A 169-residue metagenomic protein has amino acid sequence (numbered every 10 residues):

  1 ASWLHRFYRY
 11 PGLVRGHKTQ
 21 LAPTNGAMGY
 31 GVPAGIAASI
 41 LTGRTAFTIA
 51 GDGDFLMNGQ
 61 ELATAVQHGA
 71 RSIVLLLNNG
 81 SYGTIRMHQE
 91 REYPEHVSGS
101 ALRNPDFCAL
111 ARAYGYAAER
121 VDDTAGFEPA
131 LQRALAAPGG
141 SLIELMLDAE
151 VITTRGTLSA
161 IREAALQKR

Functional and structural regions predicted by a protein language model:
A1-S2: Active-site pocket-lining segments that scaffold enzyme catalytic pockets across diverse folds
R6-R169: Thiamine diphosphate
